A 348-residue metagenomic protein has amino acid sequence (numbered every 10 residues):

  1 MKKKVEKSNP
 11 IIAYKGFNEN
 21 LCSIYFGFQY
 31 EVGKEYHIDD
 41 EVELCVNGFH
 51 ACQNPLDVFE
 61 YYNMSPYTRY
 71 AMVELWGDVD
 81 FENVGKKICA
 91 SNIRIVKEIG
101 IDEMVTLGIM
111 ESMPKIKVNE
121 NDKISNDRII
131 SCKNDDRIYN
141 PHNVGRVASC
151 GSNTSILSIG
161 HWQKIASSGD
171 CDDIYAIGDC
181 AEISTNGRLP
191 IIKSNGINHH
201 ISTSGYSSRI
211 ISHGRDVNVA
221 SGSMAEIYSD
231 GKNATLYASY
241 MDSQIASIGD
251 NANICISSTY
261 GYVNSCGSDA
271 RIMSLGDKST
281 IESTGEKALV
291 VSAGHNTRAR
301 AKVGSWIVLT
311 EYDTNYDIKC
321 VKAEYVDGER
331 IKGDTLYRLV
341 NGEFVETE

Functional and structural regions predicted by a protein language model:
M1-E348: Short, glycine-biased loop/turn motifs at secondary-structure junctions and in low-complexity Ser/Thr/Pro-rich termini
